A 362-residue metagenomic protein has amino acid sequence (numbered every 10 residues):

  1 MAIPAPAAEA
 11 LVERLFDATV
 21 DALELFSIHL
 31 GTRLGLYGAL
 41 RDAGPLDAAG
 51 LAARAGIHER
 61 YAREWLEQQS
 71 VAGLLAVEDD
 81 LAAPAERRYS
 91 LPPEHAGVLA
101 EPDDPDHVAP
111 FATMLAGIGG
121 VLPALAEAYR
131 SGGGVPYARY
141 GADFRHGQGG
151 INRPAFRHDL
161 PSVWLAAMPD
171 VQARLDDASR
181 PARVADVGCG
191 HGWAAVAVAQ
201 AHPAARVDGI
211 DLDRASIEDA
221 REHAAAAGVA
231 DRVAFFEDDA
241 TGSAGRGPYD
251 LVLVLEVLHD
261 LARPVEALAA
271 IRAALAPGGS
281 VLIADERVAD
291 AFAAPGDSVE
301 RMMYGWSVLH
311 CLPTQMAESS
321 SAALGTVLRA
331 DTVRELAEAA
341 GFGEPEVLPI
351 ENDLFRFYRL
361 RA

Functional and structural regions predicted by a protein language model:
M1-A18: Long, low-complexity, charged/polar intrinsically disordered regions in eukaryotic proteins
R14-G31, G38-A39, R63, E67-S179: Conserved Class I S-adenosyl-L-methionine-dependent methyltransferase catalytic core
L40-G44, A199: Short helix-to-turn junction characteristic of helix-turn-helix DNA-binding domains, especially the helix
P45-A53: Short acidic, hydrophobic short linear motifs in intrinsically disordered regions
G119-H259, P264-E266: Conserved adenosyl
V265-P277: A short glycine-rich, Lys/Arg-flanked "PGG" loop and its adjoining helix->strand segment in the class I
A284-A339, E346: C-terminal alpha-helical "lid/dimerization" subdomain adjacent to the S-adenosyl-L-methionine
G341-A362: Core SAM-dependent methyltransferase catalytic element
